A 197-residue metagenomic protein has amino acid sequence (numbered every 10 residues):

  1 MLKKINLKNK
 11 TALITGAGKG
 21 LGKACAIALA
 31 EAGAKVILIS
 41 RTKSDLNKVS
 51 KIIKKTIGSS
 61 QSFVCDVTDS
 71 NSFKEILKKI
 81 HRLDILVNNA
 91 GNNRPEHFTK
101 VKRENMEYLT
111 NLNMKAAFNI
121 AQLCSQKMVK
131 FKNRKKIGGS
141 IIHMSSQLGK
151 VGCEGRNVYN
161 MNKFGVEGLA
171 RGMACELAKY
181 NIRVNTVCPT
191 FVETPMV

Functional and structural regions predicted by a protein language model:
T11, G18-G20: Conserved glycine-rich cofactor-binding loop
A34-K48: Conserved glycine-rich Rossmann-like NAD(P)H-binding loop of the short-chain dehydrogenase/reductase
H97-F98, K102-T110: Substrate-binding pocket helix/loop in short-chain dehydrogenase/reductase
T99, V151-N157, K179-Y180: Active-site loop immediately N-terminal to the catalytic Tyr-X3-Lys motif of short-chain dehydrogenase/reductase
A121, N162, A170: Active-site helix of classical SDR
Q126, C175-K179: Alpha-helical segment proximal to the catalytic Tyr-Lys
S146: Residue(s) in the substrate-gating loop at a strand-loop-helix junction that position the organic substrate next
